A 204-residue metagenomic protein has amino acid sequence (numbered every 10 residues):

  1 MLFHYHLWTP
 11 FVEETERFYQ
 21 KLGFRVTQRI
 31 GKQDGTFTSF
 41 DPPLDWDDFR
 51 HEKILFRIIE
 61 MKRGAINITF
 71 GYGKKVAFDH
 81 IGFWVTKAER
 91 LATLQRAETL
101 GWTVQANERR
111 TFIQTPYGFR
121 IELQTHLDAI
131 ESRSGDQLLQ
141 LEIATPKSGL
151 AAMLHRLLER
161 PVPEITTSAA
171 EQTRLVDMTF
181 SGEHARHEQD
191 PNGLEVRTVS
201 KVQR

Functional and structural regions predicted by a protein language model:
M1-F3: Extreme N-terminal starter segment of soluble prokaryotic enzymes
Y5, I81, L141: Hydrophobic adenine-recognition pocket in adenosine-nucleotide-binding enzymes
L7-G64, E108-R109, I143-Q172: Core segments of cupin and vicinal oxygen chelate
F18, A88-R96: Short amphipathic alpha-helices within nucleic acid-binding modules
K32, G73, H126-L127: Residue-level structural signal for beta-strand termini and adjacent loop
N67-F70, E122-Q124: Conserved beta-strand in the GNAT
K75-E89, L100, Q114-F119: Hydrophobic, ordered structural segments
L94-L150, R156-R204: Vicinal oxygen chelate
